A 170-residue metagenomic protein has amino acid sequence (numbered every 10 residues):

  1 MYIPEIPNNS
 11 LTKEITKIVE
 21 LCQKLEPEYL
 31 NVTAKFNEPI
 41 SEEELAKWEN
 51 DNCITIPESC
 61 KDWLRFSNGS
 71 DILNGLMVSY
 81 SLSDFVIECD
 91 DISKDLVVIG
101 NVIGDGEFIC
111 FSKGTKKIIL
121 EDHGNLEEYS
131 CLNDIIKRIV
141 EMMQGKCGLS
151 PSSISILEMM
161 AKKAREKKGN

Functional and structural regions predicted by a protein language model:
M1-S112, A164-N170: A surface-exposed partner-binding patch
L11, L132, I136, S153-L157: Short amphipathic alpha-helical segments that mediate assembly, nucleic-acid/protein binding, or membrane association
V19, E49, I136, V140 (+1 more regions): Residue-level detector of alpha-helical secondary structure
W63-F66, V78, K117, S150-L157: Residue-level signal for alpha-helical context at structural boundaries
V98-G104, V140, G148-S152: Extracytoplasmic electrostatic interaction patches
F108, T115-H123: Short, well-ordered strand-loop elements centered on a beta-strand within folded domains, enriched for acidic residues
E121-L149: Compact, glycine/acidic-enriched structural inserts
C147-N170: Acidic, proline/glycine-rich low-complexity IDRs
